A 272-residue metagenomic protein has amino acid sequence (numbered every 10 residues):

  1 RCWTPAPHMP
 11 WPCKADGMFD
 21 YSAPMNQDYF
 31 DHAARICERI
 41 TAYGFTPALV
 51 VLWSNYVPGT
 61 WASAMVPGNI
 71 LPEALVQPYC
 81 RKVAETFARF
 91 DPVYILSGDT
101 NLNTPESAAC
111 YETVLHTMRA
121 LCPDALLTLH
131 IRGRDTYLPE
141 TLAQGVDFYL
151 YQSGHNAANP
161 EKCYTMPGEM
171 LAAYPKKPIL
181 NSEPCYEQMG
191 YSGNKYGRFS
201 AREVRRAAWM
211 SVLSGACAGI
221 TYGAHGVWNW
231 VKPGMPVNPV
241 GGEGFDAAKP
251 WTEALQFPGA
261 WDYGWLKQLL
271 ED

Functional and structural regions predicted by a protein language model:
R1-P160: Active-site mouth of glycoside hydrolases
A42-G44, K176, G215: Glycine-centered short loops/turns at secondary-structure junctions
G59-S63, S192-N194, V231-M235: Short aromatic-enriched loop/helix-cap "lid" or pocket-rim segments at secondary-structure transitions that line
E85, A120, A172-A173, L213: Solvent-exposed polar/charged
T100-N101, V146-F148, S153-G154, M166-R206: Active-site clefts of carbohydrate-active enzymes
I131, S153, E183, G223-A224: Active-site proximal loops enriched in glycine and acidic residues that flank catalytic Cys/His/Asp and coordinate
P178, E187-M189, R202-D272: Aromatic- and carboxylate-lined catalytic core of secreted/periplasmic carbohydrate-active enzymes
